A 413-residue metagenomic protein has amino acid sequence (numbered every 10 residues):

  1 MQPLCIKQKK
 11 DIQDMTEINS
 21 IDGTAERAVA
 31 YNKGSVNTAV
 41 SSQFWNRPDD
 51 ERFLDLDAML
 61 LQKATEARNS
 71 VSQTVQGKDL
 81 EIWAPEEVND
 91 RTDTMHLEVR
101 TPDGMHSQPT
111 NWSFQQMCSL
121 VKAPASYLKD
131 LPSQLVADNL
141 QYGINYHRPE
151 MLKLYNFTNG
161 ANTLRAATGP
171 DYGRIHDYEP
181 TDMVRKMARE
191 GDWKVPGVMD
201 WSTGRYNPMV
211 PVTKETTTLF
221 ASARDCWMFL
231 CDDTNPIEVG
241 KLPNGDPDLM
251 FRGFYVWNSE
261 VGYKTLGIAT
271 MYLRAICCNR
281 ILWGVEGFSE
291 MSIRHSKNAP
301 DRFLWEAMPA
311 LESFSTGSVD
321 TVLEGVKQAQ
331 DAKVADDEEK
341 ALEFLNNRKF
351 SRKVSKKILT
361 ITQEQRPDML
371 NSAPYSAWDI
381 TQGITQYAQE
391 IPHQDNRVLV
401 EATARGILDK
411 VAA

Functional and structural regions predicted by a protein language model:
M1-D14: Short, Lys/Arg-enriched N-terminal segments with co-localized hydrophobic residues within the first ~10-30 amino acids
I12-M183, D192, G204-R205: Feature for intrinsically disordered/low-complexity regulatory segments and propeptides
A166, R174-A413: Intrinsic disorder/low-complexity polar-acidic segments
